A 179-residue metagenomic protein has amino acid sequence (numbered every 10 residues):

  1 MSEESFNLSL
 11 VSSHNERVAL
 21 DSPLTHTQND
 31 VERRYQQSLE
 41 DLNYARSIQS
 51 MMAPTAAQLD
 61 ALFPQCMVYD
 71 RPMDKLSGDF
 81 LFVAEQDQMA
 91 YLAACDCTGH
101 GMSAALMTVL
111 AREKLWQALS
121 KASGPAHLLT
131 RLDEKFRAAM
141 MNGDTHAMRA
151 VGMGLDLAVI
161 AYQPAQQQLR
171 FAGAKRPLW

Functional and structural regions predicted by a protein language model:
M1-E32: Short, low-complexity N-terminal regulatory "tails/caps" that precede and couple sensory modules
P23-W179: … and, occasionally, acidic/histidine-rich disordered N-termini of signaling adaptors
